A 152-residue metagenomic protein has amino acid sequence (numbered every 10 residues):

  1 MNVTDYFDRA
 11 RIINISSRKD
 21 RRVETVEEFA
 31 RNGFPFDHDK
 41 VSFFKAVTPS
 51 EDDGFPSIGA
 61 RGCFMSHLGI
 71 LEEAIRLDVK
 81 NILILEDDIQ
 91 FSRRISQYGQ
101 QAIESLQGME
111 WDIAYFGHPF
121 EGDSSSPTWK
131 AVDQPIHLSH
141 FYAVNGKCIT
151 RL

Functional and structural regions predicted by a protein language model:
M1-L85, I89-L152: An acidic/histidine-cluster motif and surrounding catalytic segment that typifies divalent-metal-assisted enzyme active
